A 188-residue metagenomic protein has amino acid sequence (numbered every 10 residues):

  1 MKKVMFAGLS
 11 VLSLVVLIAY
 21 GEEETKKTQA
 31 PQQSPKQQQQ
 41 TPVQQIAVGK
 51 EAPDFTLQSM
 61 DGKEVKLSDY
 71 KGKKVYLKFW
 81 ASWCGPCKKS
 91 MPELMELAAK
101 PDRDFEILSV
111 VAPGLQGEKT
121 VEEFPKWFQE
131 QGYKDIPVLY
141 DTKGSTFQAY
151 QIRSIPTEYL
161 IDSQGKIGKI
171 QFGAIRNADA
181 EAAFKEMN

Functional and structural regions predicted by a protein language model:
M1-E51, N188: N-terminal targeting signals for export/organelle localization
I46-G49, D54-V75, A99: A short beta-strand-turn-helix
V65-K88, L108: Short active-site neighborhood of thiol/selenol oxidoreductases, capturing the structured segment around
K73-K74, K89-A112, Q129, N177 (+1 more regions): Conserved helix-turn-beta segment immediately C-terminal to the redox Cys motif in thioredoxin-like folds
A81-P86, P113-Q116, G144-T146, R153: Solvent-exposed loop/turn segments at secondary-structure junctions within structured extracellular/periplasmic domains
F105-K119, D135-K143: Thiol-based oxidoreductase modules, predominantly thioredoxin-like and allied folds used for disulfide exchange
E123-Q164: Short, internal strand/loop/helix patches that form the active-site neighborhood or redox-interaction surface
L160-N188: Thiol-/selenol-based redox modules, centered on thioredoxin-like and closely related oxidoreductase domains
